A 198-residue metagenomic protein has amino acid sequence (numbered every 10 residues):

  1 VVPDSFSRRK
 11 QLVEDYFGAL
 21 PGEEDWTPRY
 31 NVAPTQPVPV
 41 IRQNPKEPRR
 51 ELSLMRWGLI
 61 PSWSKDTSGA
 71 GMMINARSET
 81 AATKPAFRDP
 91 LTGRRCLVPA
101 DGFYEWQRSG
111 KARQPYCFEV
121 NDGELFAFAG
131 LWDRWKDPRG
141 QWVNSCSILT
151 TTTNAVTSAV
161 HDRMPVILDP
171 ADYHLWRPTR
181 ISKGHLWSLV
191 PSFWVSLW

Functional and structural regions predicted by a protein language model:
V1-W198: Short linear sequence motif anchored by a di-proline
